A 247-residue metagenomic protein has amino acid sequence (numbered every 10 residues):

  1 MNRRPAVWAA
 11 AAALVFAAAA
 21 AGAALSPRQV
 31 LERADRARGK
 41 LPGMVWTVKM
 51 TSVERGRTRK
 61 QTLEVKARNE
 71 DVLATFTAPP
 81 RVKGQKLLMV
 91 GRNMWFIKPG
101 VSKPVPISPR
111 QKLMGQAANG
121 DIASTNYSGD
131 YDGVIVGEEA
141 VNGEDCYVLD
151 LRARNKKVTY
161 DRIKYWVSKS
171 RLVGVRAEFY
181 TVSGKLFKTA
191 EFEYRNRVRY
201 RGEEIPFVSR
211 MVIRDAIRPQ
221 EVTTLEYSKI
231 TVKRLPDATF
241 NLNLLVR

Functional and structural regions predicted by a protein language model:
M1-A10: Bacterial N-terminal signal peptides that target proteins for export
A9-A18: Bacterial N-terminal signal peptides
A23-M44, K49, T58-R59, K83-D161 (+3 more regions): Flexible, processing/modification-adjacent segments and terminal tails in exported/periplasmic/extracellular proteins
W46-R81: N-terminal, post-signal-peptide region of Sec/Tat-exported proteins
K60-E64, Q85-V90, V105-R110, T189-F192 (+1 more regions): Short amphipathic beta-strand/extended segments with alternating polar/hydrophobic composition
K66, L88, N93-M94, R199-E203: Ribonuclease/tRNase effector modules and their secretory precursors
K66-N69, G137-D145, R199-R201: Short, ordered beta-strand-loop transition motifs
E144-L242: Gly/Pro-enriched, hydrophobic low-complexity segments that function as extracytoplasmic propeptides/linkers
